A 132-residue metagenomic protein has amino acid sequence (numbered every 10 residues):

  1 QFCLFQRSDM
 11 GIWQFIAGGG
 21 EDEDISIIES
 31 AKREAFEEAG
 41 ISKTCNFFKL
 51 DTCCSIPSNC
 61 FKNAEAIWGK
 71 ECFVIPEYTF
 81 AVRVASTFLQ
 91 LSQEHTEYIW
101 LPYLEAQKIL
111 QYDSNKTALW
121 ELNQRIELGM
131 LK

Functional and structural regions predicted by a protein language model:
Q1-I16: N-terminal strand-loop-strand
M10, S55, A106: Surface-exposed, flexible loop/turn segments at secondary-structure boundaries
G11, E37, T87: Glycine-centered loop/turn positions within well-structured domains that cap or flank conserved ligand/cofactor-binding
Q14, V74, W100: Short aromatic/basic micro-patch
F15-C53: The catalytic Nudix box helix
G40-T87: Active-site segment of metal-dependent pyrophosphate-handling enzymes, primarily the Nudix hydrolase catalytic core
E77-W120: NUDIX/MutT-family hydrolases
